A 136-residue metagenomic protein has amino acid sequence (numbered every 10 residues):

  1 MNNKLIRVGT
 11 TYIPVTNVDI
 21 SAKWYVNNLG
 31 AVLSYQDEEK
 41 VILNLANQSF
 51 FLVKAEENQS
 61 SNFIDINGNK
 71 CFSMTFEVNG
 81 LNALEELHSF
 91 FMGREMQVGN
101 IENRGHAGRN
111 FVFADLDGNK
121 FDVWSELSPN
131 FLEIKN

Functional and structural regions predicted by a protein language model:
M1-G9, V32-N79, E85-A114, E126-N136: Vicinal oxygen chelate
Y12, D19, E85: Conserved catalytic core of two-component sensor histidine kinases
S21, Y25-V26, F91, G118: Conserved active-site tyrosine of GNAT-family acetyltransferases
L29: Major-groove DNA-recognition helix of helix-turn-helix-type DNA-binding domains
V123: Short glycine-/small-residue motifs
